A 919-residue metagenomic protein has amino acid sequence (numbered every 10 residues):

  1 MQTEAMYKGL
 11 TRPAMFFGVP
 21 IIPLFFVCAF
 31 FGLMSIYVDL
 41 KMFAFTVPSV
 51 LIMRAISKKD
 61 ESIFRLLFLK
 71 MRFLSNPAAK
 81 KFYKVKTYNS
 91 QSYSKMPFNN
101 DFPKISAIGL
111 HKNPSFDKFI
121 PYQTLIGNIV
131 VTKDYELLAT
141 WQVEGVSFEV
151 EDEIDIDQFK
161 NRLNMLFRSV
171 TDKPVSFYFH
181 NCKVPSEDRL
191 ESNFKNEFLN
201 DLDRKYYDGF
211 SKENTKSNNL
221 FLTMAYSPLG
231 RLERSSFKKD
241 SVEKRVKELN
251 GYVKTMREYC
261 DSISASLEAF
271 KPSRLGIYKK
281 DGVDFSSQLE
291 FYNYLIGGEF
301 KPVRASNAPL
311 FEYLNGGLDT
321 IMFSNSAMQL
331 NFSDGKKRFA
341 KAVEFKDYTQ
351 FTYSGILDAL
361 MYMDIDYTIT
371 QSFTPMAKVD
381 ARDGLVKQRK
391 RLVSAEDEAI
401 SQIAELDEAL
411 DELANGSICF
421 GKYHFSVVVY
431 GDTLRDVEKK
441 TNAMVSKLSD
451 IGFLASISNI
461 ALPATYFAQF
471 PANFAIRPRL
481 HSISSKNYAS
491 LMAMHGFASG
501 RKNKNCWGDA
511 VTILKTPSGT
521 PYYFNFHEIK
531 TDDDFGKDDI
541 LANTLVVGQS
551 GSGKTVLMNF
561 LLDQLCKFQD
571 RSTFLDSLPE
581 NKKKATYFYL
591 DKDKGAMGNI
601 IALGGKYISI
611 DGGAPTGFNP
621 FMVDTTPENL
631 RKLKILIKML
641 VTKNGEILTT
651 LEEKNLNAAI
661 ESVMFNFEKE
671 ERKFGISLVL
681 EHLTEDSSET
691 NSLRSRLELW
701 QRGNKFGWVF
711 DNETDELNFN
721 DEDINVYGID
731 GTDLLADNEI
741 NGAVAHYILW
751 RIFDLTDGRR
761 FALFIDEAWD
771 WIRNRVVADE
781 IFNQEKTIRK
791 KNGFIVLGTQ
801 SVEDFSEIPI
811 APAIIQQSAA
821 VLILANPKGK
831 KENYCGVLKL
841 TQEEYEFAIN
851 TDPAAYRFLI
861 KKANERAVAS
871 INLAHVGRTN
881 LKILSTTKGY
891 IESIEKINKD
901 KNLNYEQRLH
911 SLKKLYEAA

Functional and structural regions predicted by a protein language model:
M1-K8, I63-F98: Membrane-proximal soluble regions of multi-pass membrane proteins
M34-F43: Transmembrane helix interruption/hinge and helix-loop junction motifs
N99-A489, A493-S499: Extended, folded cores of ATP/NTP-driven motor/assembly subunits in large transport and secretion machines
S147, Y178-N193, D208-E213, F560 (+1 more regions): Switch/coupling segment of Walker-type NTPase motor domains
F210-G251, S401-I403, N415-S417, F425 (+3 more regions): Helical/strand "switch-coupling" subdomains that flank nucleotide/phosphate-binding cores, especially in P-loop NTPases
N505-T531: N-terminal pre-Walker A segment at the start of P-loop NTPase domains
H527-S552, V556-Q564, Q569-A596, G604-P615 (+2 more regions): Conserved P-loop NTPase motor cores
A658, S662-L735, E739-G758, A848-A919: Conserved P-loop NTPase motor module
